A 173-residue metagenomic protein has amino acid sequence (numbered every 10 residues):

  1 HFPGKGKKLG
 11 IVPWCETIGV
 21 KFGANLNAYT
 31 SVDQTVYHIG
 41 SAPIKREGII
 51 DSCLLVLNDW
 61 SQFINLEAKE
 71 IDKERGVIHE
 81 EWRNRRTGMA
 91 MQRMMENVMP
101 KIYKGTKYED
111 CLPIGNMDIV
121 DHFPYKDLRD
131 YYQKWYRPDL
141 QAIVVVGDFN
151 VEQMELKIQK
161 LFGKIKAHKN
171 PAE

Functional and structural regions predicted by a protein language model:
H1-G40, D110-I114: M16/MPP (pitrilysin/insulinase) zinc-metallopeptidase core fold and M16-derived inactive scaffolds
F2-P3, A28-D33, I49-V56, W60 (+2 more regions): Scaffold signal of the M16-like zinc-metallopeptidase fold and its non-catalytic homologs
P13, I64-R83, N150, K169-E173: Acidic/histidine-enriched alpha-helical segments
V36-I39, R137, Q141-G147: Short cationic amphipathic helices and targeting signals
I39-E74: M16/insulysin-pitrilysin zinc metalloprotease superfamily fold
P43-R46, R85, F149-V151: Solvent-exposed loop/turn segments at secondary-structure junctions within structured extracellular/periplasmic domains
A142-E173: An aromatic/glycine/proline-enriched structural segment found at the starts of mature extracellular/organellar domains
